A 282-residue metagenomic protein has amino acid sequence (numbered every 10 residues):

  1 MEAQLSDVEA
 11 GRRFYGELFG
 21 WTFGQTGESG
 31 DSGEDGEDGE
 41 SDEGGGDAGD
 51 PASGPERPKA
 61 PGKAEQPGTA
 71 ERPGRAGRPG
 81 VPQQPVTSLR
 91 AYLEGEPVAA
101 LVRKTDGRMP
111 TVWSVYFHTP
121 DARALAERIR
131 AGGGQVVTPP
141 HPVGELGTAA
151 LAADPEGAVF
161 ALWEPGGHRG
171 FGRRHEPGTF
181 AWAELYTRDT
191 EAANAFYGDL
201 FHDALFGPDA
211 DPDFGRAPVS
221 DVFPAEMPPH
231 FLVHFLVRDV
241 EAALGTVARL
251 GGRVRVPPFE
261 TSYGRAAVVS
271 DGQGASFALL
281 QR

Functional and structural regions predicted by a protein language model:
M1-D7, S88-R90, P97, R103-R128 (+4 more regions): Vicinal oxygen chelate
M1-R12, V112-V115, W163-A195, L200-F206 (+2 more regions): N-terminal beta-strand motif that seeds the catalytic metal site of vicinal oxygen chelate
E2-E96, A131, P139-G147, L185-G215 (+2 more regions): Core segments of cupin and vicinal oxygen chelate
G30, R78-R173: Active-site-adjacent scaffolding segments
R75-P79, G132-L185, G207-P218, V222-F223 (+2 more regions): Vicinal oxygen chelate
